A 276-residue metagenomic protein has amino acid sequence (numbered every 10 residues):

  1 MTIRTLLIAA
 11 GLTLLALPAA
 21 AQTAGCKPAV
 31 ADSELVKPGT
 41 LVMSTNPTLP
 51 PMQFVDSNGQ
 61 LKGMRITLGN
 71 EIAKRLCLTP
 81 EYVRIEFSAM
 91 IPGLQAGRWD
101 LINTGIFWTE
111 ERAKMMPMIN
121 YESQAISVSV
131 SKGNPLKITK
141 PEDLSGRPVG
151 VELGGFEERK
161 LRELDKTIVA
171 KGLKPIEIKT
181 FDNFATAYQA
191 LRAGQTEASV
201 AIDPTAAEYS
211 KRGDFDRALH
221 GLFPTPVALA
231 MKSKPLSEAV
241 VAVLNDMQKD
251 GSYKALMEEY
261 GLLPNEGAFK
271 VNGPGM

Functional and structural regions predicted by a protein language model:
I3, A9-G11, A21-N70, K74-T79 (+1 more regions): N-terminal hydrophobic or amphipathic helices and topogenic motifs
Q22-C26, V30-A31, F156-I176, A218 (+1 more regions): Ligand-binding clefts/hinges and TM-proximal coupling segments of bilobed small-molecule sensing domains
V42, L78-T79, A96-T104, R147-P148 (+2 more regions): Alpha-to-beta junction loops
V42-P50, L61-K74, I106, S127-D182 (+1 more regions): Bilobed "Venus flytrap"/periplasmic-binding protein-like clamshell domains and structurally analogous long
P47, S123-V130, P204-N245, L262-M276: Periplasmic-binding protein-like
I66-R75, N134-P135, E142-D143, R147-G155 (+1 more regions): Extended ligand-binding regions for polar small-molecule ligands
N70, K74, T79-D143: Acidic, polar ligand-binding/catalytic clefts
S88-P92, G105-K114, K160-T167, A190-F223: A ligand-binding cleft/hinge motif common to bilobed small-molecule-binding domains
